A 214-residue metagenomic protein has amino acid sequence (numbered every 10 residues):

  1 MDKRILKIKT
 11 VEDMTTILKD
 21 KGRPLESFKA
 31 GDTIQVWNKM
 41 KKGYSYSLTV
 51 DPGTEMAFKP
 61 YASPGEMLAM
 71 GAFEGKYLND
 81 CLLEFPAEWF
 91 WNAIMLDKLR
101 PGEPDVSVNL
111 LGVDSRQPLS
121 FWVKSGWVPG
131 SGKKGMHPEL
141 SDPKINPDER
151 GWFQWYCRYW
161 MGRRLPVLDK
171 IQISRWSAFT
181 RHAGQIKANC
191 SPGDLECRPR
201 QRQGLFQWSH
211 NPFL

Functional and structural regions predicted by a protein language model:
R4-P147, G151, R163, R181-R200: Compositionally biased, intrinsically disordered low-complexity regions enriched for acidic
W152-W155, W176-S177: Tryptophan-centered motif/residue detector
Y156-R164: Eukaryotic basic, amphipathic alpha-helical target segments in cytosolic regions
V167-S177: EF-hand and EF-hand-like helix-loop-helix modules
C197-W208, P212: Charge-dense, extended regions
